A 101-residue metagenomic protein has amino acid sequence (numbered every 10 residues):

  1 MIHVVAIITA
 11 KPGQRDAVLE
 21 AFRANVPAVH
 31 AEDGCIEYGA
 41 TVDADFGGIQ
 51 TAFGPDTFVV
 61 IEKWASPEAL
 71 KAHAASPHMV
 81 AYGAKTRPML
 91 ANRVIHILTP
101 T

Functional and structural regions predicted by a protein language model:
M1-I2, T101: Absolute protein N-terminus
I2-T9, G39-A74: Short, well-ordered beta-strand segments in beta-rich or mixed alpha/beta enzyme and ligand-binding folds
G13, K63-A65, T101: Short loop segments at secondary-structure junctions
Q14-A40, H78-T86: Short amphipathic alpha-helical segments
H30, A65, A91: Short conserved AdoMet
G39-D56, A81-T101: Glycine-rich beta-strand-turn "strand-cap" elements at beta-sheet edges
